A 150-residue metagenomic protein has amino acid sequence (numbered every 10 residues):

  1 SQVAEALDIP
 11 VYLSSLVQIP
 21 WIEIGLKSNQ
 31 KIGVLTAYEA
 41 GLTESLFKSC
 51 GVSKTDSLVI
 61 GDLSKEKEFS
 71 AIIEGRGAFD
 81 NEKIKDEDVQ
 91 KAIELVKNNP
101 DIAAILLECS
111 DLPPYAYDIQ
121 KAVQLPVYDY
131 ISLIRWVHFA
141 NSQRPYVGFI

Functional and structural regions predicted by a protein language model:
S1-L16, D101-P113: N-terminal glycine-rich phosphate/adenylate-binding segment common to multiple enzyme folds
L7-L16, K31-L35, Q120, Q124-L133: Short hydrophobic/aromatic-enriched beta-strand-loop microsegments
L16-G33, E94: Hydrophobic alpha-helical segments within soluble ligand-binding/sensing domains
V17-I22, A40-T43, L133-H138: Short gly/pro/ser/thr-enriched loop/turn and capping motifs at secondary-structure boundaries
G25-D62, Q143-I150: Short, glycine-/small-residue-rich phosphate/pyrophosphate-handling segment
L42-S45, S49-N99: Active-site rim beta-loop-alpha module in soluble metabolic enzymes
A92-A122, P126-D129: Extended, basic/helix-rich recognition subdomains
V127-V147: Short, flexible loop segments at boundaries between secondary-structure elements
